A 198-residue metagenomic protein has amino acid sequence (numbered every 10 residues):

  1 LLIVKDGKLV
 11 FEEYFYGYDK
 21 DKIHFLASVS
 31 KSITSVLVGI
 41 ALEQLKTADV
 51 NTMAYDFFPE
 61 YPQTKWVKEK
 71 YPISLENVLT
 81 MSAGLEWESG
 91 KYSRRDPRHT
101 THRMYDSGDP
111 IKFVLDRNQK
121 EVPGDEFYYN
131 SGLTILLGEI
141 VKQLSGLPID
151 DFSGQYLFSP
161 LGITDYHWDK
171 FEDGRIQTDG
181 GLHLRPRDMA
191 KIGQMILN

Functional and structural regions predicted by a protein language model:
L1-L2, S159, L197: Catalytic loop of the DD-peptidase/beta-lactamase superfamily, centered on the K-T-G motif and neighboring
L1-Y18: A short, well-structured edge-of-sheet supersecondary motif
G7, F25-V50, V78, L137-V141 (+1 more regions): Active-site SXXK
E12, W87-E88: Short, solvent-exposed loop/turn elements at domain surfaces
F15, S30, M81-G84: Short, flexible active-site-adjacent loop segments at beta-strand->alpha-helix junctions, enriched in small/polar
K20-D21, G90-G180: Catalytic-site signature segments of enzymes, centered on catalytic residues
A27-I33, K70-I73, Y128-I135, H183-R187: Aromatic- and histidine-enriched alpha-helix N-cap/loop-to-helix transition segments that scaffold the rims
Q44-E86, D116, S145-L184: Active-site helix/loop module of the DD-peptidase/beta-lactamase fold, centered on the serine-lysine SxxK catalytic
